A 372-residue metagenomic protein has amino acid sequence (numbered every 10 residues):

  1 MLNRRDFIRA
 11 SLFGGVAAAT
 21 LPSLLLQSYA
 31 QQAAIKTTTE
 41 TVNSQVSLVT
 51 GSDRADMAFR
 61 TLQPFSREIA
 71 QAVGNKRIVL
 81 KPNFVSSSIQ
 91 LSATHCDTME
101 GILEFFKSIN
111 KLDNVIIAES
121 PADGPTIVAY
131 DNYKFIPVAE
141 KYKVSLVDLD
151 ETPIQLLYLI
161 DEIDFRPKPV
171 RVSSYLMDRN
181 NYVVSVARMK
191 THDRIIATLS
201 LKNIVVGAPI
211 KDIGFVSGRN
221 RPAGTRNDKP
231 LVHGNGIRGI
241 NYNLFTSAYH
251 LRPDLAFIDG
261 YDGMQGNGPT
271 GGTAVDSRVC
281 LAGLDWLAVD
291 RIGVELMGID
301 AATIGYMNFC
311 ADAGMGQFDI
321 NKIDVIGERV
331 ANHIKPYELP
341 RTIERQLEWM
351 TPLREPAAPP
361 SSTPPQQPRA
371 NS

Functional and structural regions predicted by a protein language model:
M1-S372: N-terminal and secondary-structure boundary signal
